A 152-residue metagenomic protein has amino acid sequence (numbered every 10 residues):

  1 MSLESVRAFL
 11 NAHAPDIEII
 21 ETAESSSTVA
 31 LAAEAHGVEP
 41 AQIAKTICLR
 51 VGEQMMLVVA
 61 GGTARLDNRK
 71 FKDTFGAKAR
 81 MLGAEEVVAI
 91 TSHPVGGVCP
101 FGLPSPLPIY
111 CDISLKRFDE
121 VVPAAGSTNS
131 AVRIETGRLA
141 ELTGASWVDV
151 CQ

Functional and structural regions predicted by a protein language model:
M1-Q152: Extended, low-hydrophobicity, polar/charged segments
